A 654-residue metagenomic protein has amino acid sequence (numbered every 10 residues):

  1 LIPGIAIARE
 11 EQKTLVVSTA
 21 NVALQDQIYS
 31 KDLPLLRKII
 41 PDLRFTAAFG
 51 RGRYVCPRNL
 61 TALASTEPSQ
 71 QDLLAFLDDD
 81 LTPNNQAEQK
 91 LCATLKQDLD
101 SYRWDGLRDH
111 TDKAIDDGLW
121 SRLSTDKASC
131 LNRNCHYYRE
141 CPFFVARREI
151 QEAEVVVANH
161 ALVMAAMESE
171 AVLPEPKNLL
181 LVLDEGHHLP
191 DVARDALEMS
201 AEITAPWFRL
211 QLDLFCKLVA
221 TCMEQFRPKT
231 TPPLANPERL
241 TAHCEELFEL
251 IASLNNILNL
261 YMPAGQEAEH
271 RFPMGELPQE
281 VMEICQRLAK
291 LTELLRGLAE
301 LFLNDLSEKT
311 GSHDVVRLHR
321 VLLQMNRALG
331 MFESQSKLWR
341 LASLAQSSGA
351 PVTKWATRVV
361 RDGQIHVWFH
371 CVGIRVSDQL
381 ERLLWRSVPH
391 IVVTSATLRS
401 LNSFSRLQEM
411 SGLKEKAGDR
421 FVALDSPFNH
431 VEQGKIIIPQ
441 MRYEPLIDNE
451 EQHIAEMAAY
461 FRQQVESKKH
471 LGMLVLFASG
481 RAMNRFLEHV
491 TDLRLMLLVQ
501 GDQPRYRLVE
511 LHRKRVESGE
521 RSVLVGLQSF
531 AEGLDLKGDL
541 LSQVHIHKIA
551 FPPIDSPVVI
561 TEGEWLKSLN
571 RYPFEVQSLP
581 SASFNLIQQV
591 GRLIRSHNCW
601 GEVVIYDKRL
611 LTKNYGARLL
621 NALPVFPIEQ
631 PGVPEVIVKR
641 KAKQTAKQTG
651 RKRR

Functional and structural regions predicted by a protein language model:
Q12-L15, T19-E154, K217, M223-A235 (+1 more regions): A substrate-engagement module of RecA-like helicase motors
T14-N21, V392-A396, L471-A478, V604-Y606: Conserved RecA-like ASCE P-loop NTPase motor core of nucleic-acid helicases/translocases
A23-D26, S30-P34, K127-A128, N134-V155 (+2 more regions): Signature of the SF2 helicase/ATPase Hel1-core->accessory helical subdomain module
S121-E154, M164-L173, L301-R442, H453 (+2 more regions): A contiguous, basic/glycine-rich beta-loop/short-helix subdomain that forms a polymer-engagement track
R382, P439-A478: Conserved interdomain hinge at the start of the Helicase C-terminal
P439-E451, D502-L611: Conserved RecA-like P-loop NTPase helicase motor core
A478-D502: Conserved helicase motor "Helicase C" RecA-like lobe of SF1/SF2 P-loop NTPases
V604-R654: N-terminal targeting/trafficking signals and adjacent low-complexity tails
